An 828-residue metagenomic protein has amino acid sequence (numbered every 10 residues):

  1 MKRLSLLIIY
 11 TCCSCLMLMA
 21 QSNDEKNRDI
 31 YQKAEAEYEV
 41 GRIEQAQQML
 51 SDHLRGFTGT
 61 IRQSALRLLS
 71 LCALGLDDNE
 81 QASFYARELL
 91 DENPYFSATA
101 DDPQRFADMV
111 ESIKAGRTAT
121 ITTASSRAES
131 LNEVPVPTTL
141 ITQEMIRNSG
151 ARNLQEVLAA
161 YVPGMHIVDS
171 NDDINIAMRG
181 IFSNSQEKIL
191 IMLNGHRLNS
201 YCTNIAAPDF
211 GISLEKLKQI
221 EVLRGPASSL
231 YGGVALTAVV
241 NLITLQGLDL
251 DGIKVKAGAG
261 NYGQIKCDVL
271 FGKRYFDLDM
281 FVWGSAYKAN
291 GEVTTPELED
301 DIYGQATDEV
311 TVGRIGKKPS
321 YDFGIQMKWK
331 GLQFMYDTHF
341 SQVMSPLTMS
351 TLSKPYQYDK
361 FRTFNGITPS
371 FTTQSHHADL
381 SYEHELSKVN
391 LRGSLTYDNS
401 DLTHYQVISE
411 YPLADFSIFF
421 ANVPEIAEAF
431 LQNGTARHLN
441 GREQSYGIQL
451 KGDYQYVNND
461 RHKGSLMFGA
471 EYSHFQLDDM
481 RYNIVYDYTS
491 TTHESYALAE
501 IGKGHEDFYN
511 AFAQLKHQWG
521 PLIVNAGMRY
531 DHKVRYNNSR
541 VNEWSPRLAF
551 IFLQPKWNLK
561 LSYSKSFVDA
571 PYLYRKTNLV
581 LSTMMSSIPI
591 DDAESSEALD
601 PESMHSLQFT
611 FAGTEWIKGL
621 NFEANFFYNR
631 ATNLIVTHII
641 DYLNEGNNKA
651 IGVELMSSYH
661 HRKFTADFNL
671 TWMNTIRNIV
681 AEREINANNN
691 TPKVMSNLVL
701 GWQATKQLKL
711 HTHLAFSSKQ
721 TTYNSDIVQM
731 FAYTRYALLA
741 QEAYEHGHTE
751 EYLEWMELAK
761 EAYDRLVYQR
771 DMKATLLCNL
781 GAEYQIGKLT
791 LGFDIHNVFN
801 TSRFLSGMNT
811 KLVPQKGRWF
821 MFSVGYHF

Functional and structural regions predicted by a protein language model:
T123, T138, Q155-H196: Extracytoplasmic beta-strand/coil segments of soluble accessory domains associated with Gram-negative outer-membrane
H196-R224: Short acidic/polar hinge/loop motifs at secondary-structure boundaries that mediate gating or recognition
V239, T244-K273, G284, S596 (+1 more regions): Short strand-turn segments of transmembrane beta-barrel domains in outer membranes, especially the first one or two
D249-L250, G258, L270, R274-F364: Periplasmic-side early beta-strands and strand-to-turn transitions of outer-membrane beta-barrels
K328-Q342, F371-N538, E623-A624, S657-H660 (+1 more regions): Face-selective signature of the C-terminal outer-membrane beta-barrel domain
R392-T396, L402, N558-K560, E597-K649 (+1 more regions): Membrane-embedded beta-barrel scaffold of Gram-negative outer-membrane proteins
Q518-V524, I617-T632, L643-Q729, G825-H827: Gram-negative outer-membrane beta-barrel transporters
K719-Y723, M730-A732, L753-L758, E783-F828: C-terminal beta-signal and adjacent terminal beta-strands/loops of Gram-negative outer-membrane beta-barrel proteins
